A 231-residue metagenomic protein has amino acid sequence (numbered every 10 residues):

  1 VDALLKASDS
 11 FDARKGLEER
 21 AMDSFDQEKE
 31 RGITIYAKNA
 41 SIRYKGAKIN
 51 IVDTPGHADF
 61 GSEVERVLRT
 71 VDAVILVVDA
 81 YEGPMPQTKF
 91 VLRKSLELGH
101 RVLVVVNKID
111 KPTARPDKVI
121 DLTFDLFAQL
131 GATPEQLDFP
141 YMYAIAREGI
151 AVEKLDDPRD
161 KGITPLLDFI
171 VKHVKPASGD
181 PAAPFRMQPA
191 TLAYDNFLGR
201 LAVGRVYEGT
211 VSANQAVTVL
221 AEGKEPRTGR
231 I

Functional and structural regions predicted by a protein language model:
V1-V78, K118, L122, L192-D195: P-loop NTPase switch module centered on the Walker A-proximal segment
L5, H57-A58, Y81-P84, E97 (+5 more regions): Conserved nucleotide-binding/hydrolysis micro-motifs of P-loop NTPases
S24, K38, G61-V64, Q87-L92 (+2 more regions): Short beta-alpha junctions and helix-cap segments that line functional grooves
D26-E30, I35, A40, V91 (+4 more regions): N-terminal, positively charged nucleic-acid-binding surface of large information/translation enzymes
L68, V74-Q136: Conserved C-terminal guanine-recognition region of P-loop GTPase G domains, centered on the G4
A128-I231: Conserved catalytic-core segments of large NTP-driven translation/proteostasis enzymes
